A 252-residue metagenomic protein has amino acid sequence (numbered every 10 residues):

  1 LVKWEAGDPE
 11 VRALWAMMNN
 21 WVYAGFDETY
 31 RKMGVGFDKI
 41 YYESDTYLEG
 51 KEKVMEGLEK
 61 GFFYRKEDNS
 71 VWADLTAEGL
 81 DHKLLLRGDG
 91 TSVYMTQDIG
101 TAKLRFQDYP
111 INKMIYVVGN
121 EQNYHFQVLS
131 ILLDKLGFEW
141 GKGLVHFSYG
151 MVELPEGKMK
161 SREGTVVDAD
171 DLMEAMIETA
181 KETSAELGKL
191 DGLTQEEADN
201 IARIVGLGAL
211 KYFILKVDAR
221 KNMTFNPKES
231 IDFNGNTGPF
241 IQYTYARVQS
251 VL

Functional and structural regions predicted by a protein language model:
L1-L252: NTP-dependent nucleotidyl-transfer catalytic core
